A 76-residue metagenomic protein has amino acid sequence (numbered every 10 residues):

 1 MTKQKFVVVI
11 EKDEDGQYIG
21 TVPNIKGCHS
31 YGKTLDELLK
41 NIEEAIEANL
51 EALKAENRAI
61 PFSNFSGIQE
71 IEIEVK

Functional and structural regions predicted by a protein language model:
M1-F6, K40-K76: Short, charged, surface-exposed hinge/linker loops at domain edges that act as mobile lids or interdomain connectors
E11-D15: Short beta-strand micro-motifs enriched in acidic
Y18-A52: Amphipathic, hydrophobic secondary-structure cores in small proteins
